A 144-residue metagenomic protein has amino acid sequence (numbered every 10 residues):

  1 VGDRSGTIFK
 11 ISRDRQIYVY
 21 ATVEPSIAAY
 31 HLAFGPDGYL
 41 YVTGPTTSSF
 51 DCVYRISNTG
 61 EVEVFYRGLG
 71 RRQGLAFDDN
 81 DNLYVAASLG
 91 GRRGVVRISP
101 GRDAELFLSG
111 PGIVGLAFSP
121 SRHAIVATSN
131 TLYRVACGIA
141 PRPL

Functional and structural regions predicted by a protein language model:
V1-L144: Sequence-structural signature of mature extracellular/luminal beta-sheet repeat domains, prominently beta-propellers
